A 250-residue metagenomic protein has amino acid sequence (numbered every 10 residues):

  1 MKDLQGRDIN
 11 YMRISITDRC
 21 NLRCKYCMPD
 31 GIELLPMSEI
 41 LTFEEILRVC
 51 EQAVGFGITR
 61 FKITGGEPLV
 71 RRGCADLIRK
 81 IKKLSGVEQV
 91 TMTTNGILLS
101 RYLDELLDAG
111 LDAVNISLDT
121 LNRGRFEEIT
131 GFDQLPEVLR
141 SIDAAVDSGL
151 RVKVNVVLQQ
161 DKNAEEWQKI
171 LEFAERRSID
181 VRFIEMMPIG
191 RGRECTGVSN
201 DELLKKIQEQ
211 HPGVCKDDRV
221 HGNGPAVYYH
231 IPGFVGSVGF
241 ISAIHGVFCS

Functional and structural regions predicted by a protein language model:
M1-R13, R23, G55, A226-Y228 (+3 more regions): N-terminal [4Fe-4S]-dependent radical SAM core
L4-F43, F56: Canonical Radical SAM [4Fe-4S] cluster-binding loop centered on the CxxxCxxC motif and its immediate flanking residues
I16, C20, C24, I63 (+3 more regions): Conserved, mostly hydrophobic/aromatic
L35, R72, S100, G190-R191: Short, solvent-exposed loop/turn segments at secondary-structure junctions
I40-I63, R71-R177: Radical SAM/AdoMet-radical enzyme domain recognition
E67: Conserved G/P- and acidic residue-centered "switch" motifs that form tight phosphate/ATP-binding loops in soluble
G124-E127, D133-L139, D143-S237, A243: Radical SAM enzyme [4Fe-4S]-AdoMet core and its adjacent flexible, acidic and glycine-rich loops/tails across
C249-S250: Cysteine-cluster motifs in flexible loop/terminal segments that predominantly coordinate metals
